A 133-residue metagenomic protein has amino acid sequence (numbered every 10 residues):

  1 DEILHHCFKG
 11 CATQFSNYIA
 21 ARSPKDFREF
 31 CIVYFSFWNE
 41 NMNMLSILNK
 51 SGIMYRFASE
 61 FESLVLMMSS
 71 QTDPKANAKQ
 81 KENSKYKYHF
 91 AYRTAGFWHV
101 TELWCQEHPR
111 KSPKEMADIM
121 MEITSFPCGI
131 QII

Functional and structural regions predicted by a protein language model:
D1-P24, I32-F35, N39: An amphipathic alpha-helix adjacent to DNA-recognition modules
I3, C7, C11, D26 (+4 more regions): Residue-level detector of well-ordered alpha-helical segments, enriched for hydrophobic/aromatic packing positions
H6, F30-L64, S69-T72: Amphipathic alpha-helical segments used for helix-helix packing
Q14-A21, F30, Y92, G96-E107: Solvent-exposed, amphipathic alpha-helical segments
S16, A20-S23, N43-S46, K50 (+3 more regions): Short, flexible helix-adjacent loops and helix caps
S23-F27, K50-M54, E82-Y86, P109-M116: Residue-level recognition of alpha-helical structural elements
I53-Q80, S84-H99, G129: Amphipathic alpha-helical packing segments from all-alpha helical-bundle domains
S70, K87, T94-A95, H99-I133: C-terminal peripheral helix-coil segments that are non-catalytic and often amphipathic
